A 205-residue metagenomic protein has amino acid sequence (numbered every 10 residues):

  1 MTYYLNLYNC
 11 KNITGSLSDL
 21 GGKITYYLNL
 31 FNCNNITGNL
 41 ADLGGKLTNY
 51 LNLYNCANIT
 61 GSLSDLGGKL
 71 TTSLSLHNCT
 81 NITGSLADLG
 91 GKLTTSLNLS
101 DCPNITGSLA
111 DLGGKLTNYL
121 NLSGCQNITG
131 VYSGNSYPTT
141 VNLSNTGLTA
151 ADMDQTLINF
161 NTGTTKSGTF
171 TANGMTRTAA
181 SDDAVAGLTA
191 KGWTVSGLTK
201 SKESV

Functional and structural regions predicted by a protein language model:
M1-N12, I24-N35, L47-I59, L70-N81 (+6 more regions): Concave beta-strand-loop units of leucine-rich repeat
L17-G22, L40-K46, L63-K69, L86-K92 (+4 more regions): A structural signal for leucine-rich repeat
A172-K191: Acidic, glycine/polar-enriched metal-coordinating patches/loops that mediate binding to polyanionic ligands
